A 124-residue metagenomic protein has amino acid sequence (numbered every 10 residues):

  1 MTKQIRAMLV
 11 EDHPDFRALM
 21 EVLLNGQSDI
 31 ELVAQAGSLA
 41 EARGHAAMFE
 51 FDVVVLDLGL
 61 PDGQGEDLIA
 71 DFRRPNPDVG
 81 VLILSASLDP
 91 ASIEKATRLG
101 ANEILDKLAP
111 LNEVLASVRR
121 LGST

Functional and structural regions predicted by a protein language model:
E11: Conserved acidic carboxylate
P14-A34: Two-component/phosphorelay signaling modules centered on CheY-like receiver
Q35-V53: Acidic, metal-coordinating helix/loop segments flanking the phosphotransfer/catalytic sites of two-component signaling
S38, Q64-D67: Acidic catalytic/metal-coordinating carboxylates
D57-L58, S85: Active-site residues of response regulator receiver
E66-D78: Short amphipathic alpha-helix used as the core "switch/output" element in two-component signaling
D67, L88-L105, A109, A116: Alpha4 helix (beta4-alpha4-beta5 surface) of REC/receiver domains from two-component response regulators
D78-L88: A short, hydrophobic beta-strand element within the central beta-sheet of small alpha/beta folds
